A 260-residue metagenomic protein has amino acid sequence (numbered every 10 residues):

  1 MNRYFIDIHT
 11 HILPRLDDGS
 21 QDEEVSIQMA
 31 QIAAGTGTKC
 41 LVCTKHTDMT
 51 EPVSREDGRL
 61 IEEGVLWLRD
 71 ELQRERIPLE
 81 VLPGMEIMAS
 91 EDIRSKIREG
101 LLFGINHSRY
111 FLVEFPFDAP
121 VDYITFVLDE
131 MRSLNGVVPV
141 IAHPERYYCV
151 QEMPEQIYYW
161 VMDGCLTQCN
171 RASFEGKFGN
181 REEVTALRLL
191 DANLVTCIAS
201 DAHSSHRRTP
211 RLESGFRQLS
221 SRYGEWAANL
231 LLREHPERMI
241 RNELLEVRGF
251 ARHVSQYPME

Functional and structural regions predicted by a protein language model:
M1-I77: An N-terminally biased module of ancient metal coordination in phosphate/nucleic-acid-related enzymes
I6-I8, V42-T44, L82-M85, V140-A142 (+2 more regions): Active-site neighborhood of phospho(di)ester-bond hydrolases with catalytic His/Asp-centered motifs
A34, R132, L190-D191: Non-catalytic positions within long, well-ordered alpha-helices that form the structural scaffold/packing of enzyme
H46, L194-P210: Short acidic/histidine-rich active-site segments
D48-E51, M88-S90, R146-V150, F174-K177 (+1 more regions): Active-site environment of divalent metal-dependent phosphoester hydrolases
P52-Q168, E246, F250-E260: Extended substrate/RNA-proximal surfaces in nucleic-acid metabolism proteins
L212-E260: Mid-to-C-terminal alpha-helical segments outside catalytic/metal-binding sites
